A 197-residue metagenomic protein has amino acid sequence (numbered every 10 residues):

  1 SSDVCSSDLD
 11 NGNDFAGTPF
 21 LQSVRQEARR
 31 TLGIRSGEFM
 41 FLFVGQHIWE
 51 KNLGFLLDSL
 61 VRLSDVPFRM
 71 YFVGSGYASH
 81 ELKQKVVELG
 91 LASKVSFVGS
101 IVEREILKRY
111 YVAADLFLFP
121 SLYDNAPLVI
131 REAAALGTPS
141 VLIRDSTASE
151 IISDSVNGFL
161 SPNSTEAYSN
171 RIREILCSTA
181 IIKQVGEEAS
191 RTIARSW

Functional and structural regions predicted by a protein language model:
D3-S6: Short, small-residue-biased leader/transition segments that mark boundaries at the very start of proteins
F39-R62, M70, Y77-K83: A conserved mid-protein helix/loop that constitutes part of the nucleotide-sugar donor-binding site
K83-I101: Nucleotide-activated donor-binding/catalytic signature segment of Leloir-type glycosyltransferases, i.e., the conserved
S100, K108-A114: Short alpha-helical donor nucleotide-sugar binding micro-motif in glycosyltransferases
L122: Aromatic "clamp/platform" in nucleotide-sugar-dependent glycosyltransferases that forms part of the donor/acceptor
I130, P139-I143: Short hydrophobic beta-strand element within catalytic cores of glycosyltransferases and related nucleotide-activated
D154-S155, F159-T165, E174-T179: Conserved acidic donor-binding segment of nucleotide-sugar-dependent glycosyltransferases
A180-W197: A charged, aromatic-enriched C-terminal amphipathic alpha-helix characteristic of glycosyltransferases across folds
